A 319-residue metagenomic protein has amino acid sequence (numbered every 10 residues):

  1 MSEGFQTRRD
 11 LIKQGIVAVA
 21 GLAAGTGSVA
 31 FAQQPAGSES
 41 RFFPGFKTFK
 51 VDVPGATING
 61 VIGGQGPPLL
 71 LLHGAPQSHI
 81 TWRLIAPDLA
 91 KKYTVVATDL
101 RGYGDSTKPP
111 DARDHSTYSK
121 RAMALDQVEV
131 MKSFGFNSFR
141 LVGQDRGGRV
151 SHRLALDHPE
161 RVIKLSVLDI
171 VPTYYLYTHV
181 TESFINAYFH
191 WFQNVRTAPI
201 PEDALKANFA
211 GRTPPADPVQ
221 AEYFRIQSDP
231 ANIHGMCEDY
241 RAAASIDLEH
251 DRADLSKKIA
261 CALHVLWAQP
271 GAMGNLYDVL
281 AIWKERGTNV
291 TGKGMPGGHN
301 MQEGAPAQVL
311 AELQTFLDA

Functional and structural regions predicted by a protein language model:
S2-V19: N-terminal secretory signal peptides and thylakoid transit peptides that target proteins across membranes
G15, Q127, V309, L313: Hydrophobic "lid"/C-terminal helical patch of Rossmann-like NAD(P)-dependent dehydrogenase/epimerase domains
A30-A32: Boundary at the C-terminal end of the N-terminal hydrophobic targeting segment
P35-T48, G55-I58, Q65-P68, V96 (+4 more regions): Flexible "cap/lid" subdomain of the alpha/beta-hydrolase fold that forms the substrate-access gate
I62-K108: Conserved HGGG/HGGXW glycine-rich cap/lid loop of the alpha/beta-hydrolase fold
L84-P87, K91, L156-D157, A311 (+1 more regions): Short, well-ordered alpha-helices that flank and scaffold nucleotide-derived cofactor binding pockets
